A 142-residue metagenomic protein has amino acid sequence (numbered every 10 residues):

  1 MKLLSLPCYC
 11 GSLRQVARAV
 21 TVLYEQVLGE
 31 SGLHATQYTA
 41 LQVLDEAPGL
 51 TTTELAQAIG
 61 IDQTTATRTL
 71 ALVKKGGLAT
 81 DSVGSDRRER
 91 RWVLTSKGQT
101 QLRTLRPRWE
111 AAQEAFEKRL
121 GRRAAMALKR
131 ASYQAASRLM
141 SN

Functional and structural regions predicted by a protein language model:
M1, S5, P107, R122-N142: C-terminal regulatory/oligomerization modules of transcriptional regulators
M1-S31, T100: N-terminal leader segment of winged-helix/HTH proteins
P7-G11, S31-Q42, T67: Short alpha-helical elements of helix-turn-helix
R14-A17, Q42-E46, R106: Short, locally clustered residues in the helix-turn-helix/winged-helix DNA-binding domain
T21, A71-R130: Charged, amphipathic alpha-helical coiled-coil/dimerization segments
Q26, L72, Q134: Alpha-helical DNA-recognition elements
A47-T51: Short capping segments at the starts of secondary-structure elements
T52-T53, T64, R90: Residues within helix-turn-helix
